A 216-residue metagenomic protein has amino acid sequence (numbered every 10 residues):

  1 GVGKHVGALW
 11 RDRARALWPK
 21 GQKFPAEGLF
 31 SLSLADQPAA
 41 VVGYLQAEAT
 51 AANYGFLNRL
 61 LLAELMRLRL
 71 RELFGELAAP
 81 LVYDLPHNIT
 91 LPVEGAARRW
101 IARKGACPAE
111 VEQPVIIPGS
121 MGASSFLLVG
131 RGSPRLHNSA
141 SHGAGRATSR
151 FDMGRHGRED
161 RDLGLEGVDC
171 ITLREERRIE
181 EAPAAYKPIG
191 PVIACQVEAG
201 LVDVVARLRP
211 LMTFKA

Functional and structural regions predicted by a protein language model:
G1-A216: Domain-length cofactor-binding catalytic modules of enzymes
